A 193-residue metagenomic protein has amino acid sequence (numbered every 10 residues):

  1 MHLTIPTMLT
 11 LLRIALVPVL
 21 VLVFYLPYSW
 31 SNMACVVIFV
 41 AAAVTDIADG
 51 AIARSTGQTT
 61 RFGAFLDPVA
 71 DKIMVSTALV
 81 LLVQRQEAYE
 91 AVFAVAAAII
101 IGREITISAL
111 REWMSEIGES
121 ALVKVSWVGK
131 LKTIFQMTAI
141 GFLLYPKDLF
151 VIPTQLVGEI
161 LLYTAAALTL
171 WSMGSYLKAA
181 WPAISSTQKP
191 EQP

Functional and structural regions predicted by a protein language model:
M1-I5, L11, L16-V17, P27 (+2 more regions): C-terminal membrane-associated helical module and adjoining short loops/tails
L16-F65, A78-I101, Q155-L170: Membrane-embedded alpha-helical segments that form the functional core of polytopic membrane enzymes, especially those
I47-A51, I107-L110, S172-S175: Juxtamembrane membrane-interface segments at transmembrane alpha-helix termini
R54, V80-V83, R111, S115 (+1 more regions): Membrane-water interface at transmembrane helix exits
L66-A70, A98, S126-G129: Cytoplasmic-side transmembrane-helix entry/capping segments in multi-pass membrane proteins
V69-T77, R103: Core segments of alpha-helical transmembrane spans in multipass integral membrane proteins
S76, V80, M137-T138: Hydrophobic alpha-helical transmembrane segments in multi-pass membrane proteins
A96, I101-W113, T138-G141: Mid-bilayer segments of alpha-helical transmembrane spans in multi-pass integral membrane proteins that mediate
